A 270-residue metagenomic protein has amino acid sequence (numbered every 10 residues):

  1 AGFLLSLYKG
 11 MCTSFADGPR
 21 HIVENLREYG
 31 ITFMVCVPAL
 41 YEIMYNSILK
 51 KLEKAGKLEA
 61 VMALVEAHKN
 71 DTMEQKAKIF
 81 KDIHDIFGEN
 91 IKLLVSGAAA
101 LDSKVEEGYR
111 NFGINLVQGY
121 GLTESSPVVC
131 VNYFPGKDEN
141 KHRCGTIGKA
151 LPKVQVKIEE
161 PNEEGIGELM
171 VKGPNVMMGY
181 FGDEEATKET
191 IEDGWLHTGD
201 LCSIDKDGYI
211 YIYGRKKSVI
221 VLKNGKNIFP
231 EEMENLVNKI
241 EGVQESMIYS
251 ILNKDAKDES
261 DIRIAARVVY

Functional and structural regions predicted by a protein language model:
A1-K81, N90, N115: Conserved AMP-binding/adenylation subdomain of ANL enzymes
T13-A16, N90, S96, L101-G167 (+3 more regions): Conserved ATP-binding loop and adjacent catalytic segment of the adenylate-forming AMP-binding
V23, F80-I83, K188, E234: Short hydrophobic/charged patches on amphipathic alpha-helices used for structural packing and interfaces
D85-K92, K216: Short, surface-exposed connector motifs at secondary-structure boundaries
A150, V154-E159, E163-L222, N227: Conserved ATP-binding/catalytic segment of the ANL
E159, L201, K206, I240-Y270: C-terminal boundary motif of the adenylate-forming
